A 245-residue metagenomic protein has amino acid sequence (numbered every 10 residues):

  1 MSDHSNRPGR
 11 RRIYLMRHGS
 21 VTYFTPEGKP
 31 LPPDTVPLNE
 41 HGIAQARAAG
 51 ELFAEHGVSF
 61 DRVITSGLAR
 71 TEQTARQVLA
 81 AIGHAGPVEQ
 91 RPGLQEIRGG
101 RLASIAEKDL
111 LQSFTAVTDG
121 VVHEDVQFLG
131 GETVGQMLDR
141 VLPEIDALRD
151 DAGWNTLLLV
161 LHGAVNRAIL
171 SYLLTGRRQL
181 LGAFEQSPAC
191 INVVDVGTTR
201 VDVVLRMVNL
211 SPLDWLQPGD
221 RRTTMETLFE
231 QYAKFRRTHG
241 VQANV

Functional and structural regions predicted by a protein language model:
S2-R11, I97-K108, G153-N155, S171-V245: Acidic, low-complexity terminal tails and accessory targeting/binding regions of phosphate-metabolizing enzymes
P8-R12, M16-G86, E132, Q136: Active-site-proximal alpha-helix that buttresses catalytic centers in soluble enzyme cores
R12-M16, N155-L161: Beta-strand elements within well-structured catalytic alpha/beta cores of enzymes that handle phosphate/sulfate esters
Y23, V36-P37, A80-P143, R206-N209 (+1 more regions): Phosphate-handling substructures
L52, Q77, A81, A147 (+3 more regions): Active-site catalytic microenvironments for nucleophilic, acid-base chemistry
H56-S59, L148-N155: Glycine-rich phosphate-binding loop signature in dinucleotide/nucleotide-binding domains
T65-S66, D139, V160-L161: Short beta-strand scaffold positions
G163-R167: GST superfamily/GST-like fold recognition
